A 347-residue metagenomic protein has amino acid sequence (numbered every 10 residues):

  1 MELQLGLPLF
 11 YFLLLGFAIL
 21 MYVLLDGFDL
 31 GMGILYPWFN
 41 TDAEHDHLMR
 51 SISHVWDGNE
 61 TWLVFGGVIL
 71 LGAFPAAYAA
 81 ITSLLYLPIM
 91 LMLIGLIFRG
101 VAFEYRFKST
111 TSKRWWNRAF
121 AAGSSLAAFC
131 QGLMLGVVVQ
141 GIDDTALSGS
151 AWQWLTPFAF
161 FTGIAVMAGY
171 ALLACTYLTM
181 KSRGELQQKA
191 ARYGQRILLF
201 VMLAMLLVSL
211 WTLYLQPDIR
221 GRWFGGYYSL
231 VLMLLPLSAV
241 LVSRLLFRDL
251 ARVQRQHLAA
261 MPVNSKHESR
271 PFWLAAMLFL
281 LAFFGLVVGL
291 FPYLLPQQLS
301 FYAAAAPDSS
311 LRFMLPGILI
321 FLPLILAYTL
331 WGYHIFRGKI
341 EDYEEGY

Functional and structural regions predicted by a protein language model:
M1-G58, V64-G67: N-terminal signal-anchor module of multipass membrane proteins
M1-L15, L70-L85, V138-P157, Y214-R222: Helix-coil boundary and interhelical linker segments in multi-pass alpha-helical membrane proteins
Y11-Y22, A80-I94, A121-A122, Q153-M167 (+2 more regions): Alpha-helical transmembrane segments
V55-L126, G141-I142, R222-Y228: Membrane-interface helix-loop-helix modules in multi-pass inner-membrane proteins
Y105-N264: Long, contiguous internal "core" modules enriched in hydrophobic/ aromatic residues
A122-C130, W273-L286: Hydrophobic alpha-helical membrane-insertion segments
L245-H257, A327-D342: Membrane-interface capping segments at transmembrane-helix boundaries
L295-M314: Short, membrane-exposed interhelical loops at transmembrane-helix boundaries
